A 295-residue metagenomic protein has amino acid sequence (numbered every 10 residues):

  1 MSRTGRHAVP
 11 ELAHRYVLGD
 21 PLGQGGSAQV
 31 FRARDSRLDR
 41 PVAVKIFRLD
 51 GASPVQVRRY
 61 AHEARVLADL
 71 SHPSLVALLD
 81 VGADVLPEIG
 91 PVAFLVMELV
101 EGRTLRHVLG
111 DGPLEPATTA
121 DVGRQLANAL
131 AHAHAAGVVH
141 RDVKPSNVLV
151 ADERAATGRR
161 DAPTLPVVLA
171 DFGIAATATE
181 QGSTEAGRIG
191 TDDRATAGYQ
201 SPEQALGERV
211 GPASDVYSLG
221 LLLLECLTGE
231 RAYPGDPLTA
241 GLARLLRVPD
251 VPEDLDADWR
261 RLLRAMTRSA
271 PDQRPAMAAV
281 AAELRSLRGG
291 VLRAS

Functional and structural regions predicted by a protein language model:
G19-G25, V30: Protein kinase glycine-rich loop
R48-D69: AlphaC helix of the eukaryotic protein kinase fold
V81: Activation-segment/catalytic-loop signature of the eukaryotic protein kinase fold
E88-T104, V108: Conserved short submotifs of the Hanks-type protein kinase catalytic core that shape the nucleotide-binding pocket
V122-G123: Activation segment signature within eukaryotic-like protein kinase domains
L126-V138: Protein kinase catalytic-loop region centered on the HRD/HxD motif
D215: Conserved catalytic-loop aspartate of Hanks-type protein kinases
